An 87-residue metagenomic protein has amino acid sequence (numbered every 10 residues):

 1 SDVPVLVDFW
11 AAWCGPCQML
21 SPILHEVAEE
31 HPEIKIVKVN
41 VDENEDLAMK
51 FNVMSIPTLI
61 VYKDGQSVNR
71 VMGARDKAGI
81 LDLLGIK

Functional and structural regions predicted by a protein language model:
S1-P4, S21-V39, E43-E45: Conserved helix-turn-beta segment immediately C-terminal to the redox Cys motif in thioredoxin-like folds
D2-V3, F9-W13, S55: Short pre-active-site segment immediately N-terminal to redox-active cysteine/selenocysteine motifs in thiol-based
F9-I23: Conserved redox-active cysteine motifs that mediate thiol-disulfide chemistry, especially di-cysteine Cys-X(1-2)-Cys
A12, N44, V68: Active-site loop signature of alpha/beta-hydrolase-fold enzymes
N44-L47, A78: Short loop/turn elements that flank and shape the SAM/SAH-binding pocket of Class I
K50-M54: A short glycine-leucine-enriched loop at secondary-structure breakpoints that most characteristically corresponds
S55, I60-K87: Non-catalytic, surface beta->alpha helical segment in thiol-disulfide oxidoreductase systems
